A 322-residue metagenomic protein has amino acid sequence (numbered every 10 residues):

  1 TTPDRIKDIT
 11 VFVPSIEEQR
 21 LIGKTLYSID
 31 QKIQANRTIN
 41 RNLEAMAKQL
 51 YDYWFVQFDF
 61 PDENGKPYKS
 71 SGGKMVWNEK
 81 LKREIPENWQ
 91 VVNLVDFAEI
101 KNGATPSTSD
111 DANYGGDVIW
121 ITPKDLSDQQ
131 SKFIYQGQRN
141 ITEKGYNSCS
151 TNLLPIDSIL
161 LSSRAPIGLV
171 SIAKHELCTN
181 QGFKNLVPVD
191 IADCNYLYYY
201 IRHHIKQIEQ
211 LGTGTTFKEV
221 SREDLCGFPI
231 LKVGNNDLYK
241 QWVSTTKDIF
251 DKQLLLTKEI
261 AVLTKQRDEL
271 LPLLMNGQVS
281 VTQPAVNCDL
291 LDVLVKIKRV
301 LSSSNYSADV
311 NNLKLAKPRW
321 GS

Functional and structural regions predicted by a protein language model:
T1-G23, S163, L177-K184, G214-V243: A short glycine-rich beta-alpha junction/loop motif
T1-R5, V189, D193-L231, D289-L290 (+2 more regions): Short, positively charged
T10-Y53, G72-T105, N236-T282, D292 (+1 more regions): Non-catalytic DNA-recognition/assembly elements of restriction-modification systems
F12, D59, E87-N93, E99 (+10 more regions): Extended non-membrane alpha-helical scaffolds
W54-D62: Short, glycine/acidic-rich hinge or "gate" loops at secondary-structure transitions that mediate conformational
E63-K74: Short acidic N-proximal helix/loop "leader" segments that mark the beginning of a domain or an inter-domain linker
N64-K66, K82, E87-K132, G145-C149 (+4 more regions): Low-complexity, Lys/Gly-biased intrinsically disordered segments
T105-S109, S127-R139, S150-T151, P155-T179 (+2 more regions): Short, ligand-facing micro-motifs at secondary-structure edges
